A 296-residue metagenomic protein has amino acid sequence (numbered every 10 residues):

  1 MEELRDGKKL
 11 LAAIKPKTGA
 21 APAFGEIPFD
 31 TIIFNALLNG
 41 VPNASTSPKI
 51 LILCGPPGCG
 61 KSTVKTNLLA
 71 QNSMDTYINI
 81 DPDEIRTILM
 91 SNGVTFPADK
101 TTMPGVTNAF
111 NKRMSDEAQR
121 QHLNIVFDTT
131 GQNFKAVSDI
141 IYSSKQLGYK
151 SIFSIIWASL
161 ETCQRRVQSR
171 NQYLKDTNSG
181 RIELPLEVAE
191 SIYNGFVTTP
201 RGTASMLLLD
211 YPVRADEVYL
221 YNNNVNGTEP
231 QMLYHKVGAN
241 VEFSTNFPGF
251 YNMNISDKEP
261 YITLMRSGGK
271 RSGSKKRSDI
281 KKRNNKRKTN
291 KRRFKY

Functional and structural regions predicted by a protein language model:
E3-P42: N-terminal pre-Walker A segment at the start of P-loop NTPase domains
P56-P57: The conserved Walker
K61: Conserved lysine of the Walker
V64: Hydrophobic positions on the alpha1 helix immediately C-terminal to the Walker A/P-loop
M74-I80, E84-K145: Conserved nucleotide-sensing/catalytic segment adjacent to the nucleotide-binding pocket in NTP-handling enzymes
L147-V167: Conserved phosphate-donor/acceptor-positioning beta-strand/loop module used by diverse small-molecule
T162-R266: Conserved GTP-binding G-domain of TRAFAC-class P-loop NTPases and closely related GTPase folds
R266-Y296: Arg/Lys-rich, intrinsically disordered low-complexity tails that mediate electrostatic binding and condensation
